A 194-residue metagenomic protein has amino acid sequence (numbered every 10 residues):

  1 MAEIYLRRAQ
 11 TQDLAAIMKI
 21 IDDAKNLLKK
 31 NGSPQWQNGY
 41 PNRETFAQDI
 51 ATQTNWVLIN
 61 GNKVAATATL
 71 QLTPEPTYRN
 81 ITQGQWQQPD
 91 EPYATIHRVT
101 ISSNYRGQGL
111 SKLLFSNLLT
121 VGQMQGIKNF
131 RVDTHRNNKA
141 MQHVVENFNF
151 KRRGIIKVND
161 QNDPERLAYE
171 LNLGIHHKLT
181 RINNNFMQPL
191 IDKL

Functional and structural regions predicted by a protein language model:
M1-Q12, I175-L194: Conserved N-terminal entry element of GNAT/NAT acetyltransferase domains
K25-T45: Conserved GNAT-fold acetyl-CoA-binding loop/helix
T54-L70: Conserved beta-hairpin
T69-T100, R106: Conserved acyl-donor/pantetheine-binding loop and adjacent beta-alpha core of acyl/acetyltransferases and related
I101, G107-T120, H143, N147: Conserved acetyl-CoA-binding loop-helix of GNAT-fold acetyltransferases
R106, V132-Q142, D160: Conserved beta-strand-loop-alpha-helix junction that forms the acyl-donor binding cleft
K112, M124, R136-G154: Conserved active-site alpha-helix within GNAT-family acetyltransferase domains
F115, G122-T134: Conserved GNAT acetyl-CoA-binding A-motif
